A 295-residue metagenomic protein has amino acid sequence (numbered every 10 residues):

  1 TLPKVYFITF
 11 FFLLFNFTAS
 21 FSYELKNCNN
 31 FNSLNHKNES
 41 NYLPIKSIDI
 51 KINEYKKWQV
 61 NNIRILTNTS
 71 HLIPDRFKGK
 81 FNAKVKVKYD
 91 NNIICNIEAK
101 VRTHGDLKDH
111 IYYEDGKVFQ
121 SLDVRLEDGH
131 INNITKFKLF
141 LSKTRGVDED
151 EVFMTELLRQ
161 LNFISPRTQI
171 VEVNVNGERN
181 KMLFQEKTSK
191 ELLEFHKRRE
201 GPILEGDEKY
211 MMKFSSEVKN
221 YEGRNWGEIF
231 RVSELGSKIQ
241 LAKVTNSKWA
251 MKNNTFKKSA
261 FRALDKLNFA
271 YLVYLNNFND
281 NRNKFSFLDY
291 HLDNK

Functional and structural regions predicted by a protein language model:
T1-F7: Bacterial N-terminal signal peptides that target proteins for export
I8-N16: Bacterial N-terminal signal peptides
L13, E39-N41, P74-K78, D115 (+2 more regions): Sterically constrained small-residue positions within well-ordered secondary structures of folded domains
S20-N96: Regulatory N- and C-terminal appendages and interdomain linkers associated with kinase/kinase-like NTP transferase
S70-P74, Y112, K143, L288: Asp/Glu-centered strand-loop micro-motifs enriched in Gly/Pro and often flanked by an aromatic residue
Y89-G227: Conserved ATP-binding subdomain of kinase catalytic cores across diverse folds
S189-N294: ATP-dependent phospho-/nucleotidyl transfer catalytic cores
